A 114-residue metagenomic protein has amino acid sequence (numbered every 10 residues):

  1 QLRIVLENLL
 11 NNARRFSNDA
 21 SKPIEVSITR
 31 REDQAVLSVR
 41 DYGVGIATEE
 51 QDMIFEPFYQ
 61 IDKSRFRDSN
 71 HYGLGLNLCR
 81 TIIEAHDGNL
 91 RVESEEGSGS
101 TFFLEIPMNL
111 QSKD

Functional and structural regions predicted by a protein language model:
A13-R14: Short helix-loop "hinge" at the ATP-lid/N-box region of the Bergerat-fold HATPase_c
S21-D33: Short beta-strand/loop element within the Bergerat-fold HATPase_c
D41: Acidic ATP/Mg2+-coordinating residue in the GHKL
I46-Q60: Short conserved segment of the HATPase_c
G75, C79: Short alpha-helical Gxxx[C/S/T] motif in the catalytic ATP-binding
D87-G88: Conserved glycine-rich
S98-S100: Glycine-rich GHKL/ HATPase_c ATP-binding element in histidine kinases
